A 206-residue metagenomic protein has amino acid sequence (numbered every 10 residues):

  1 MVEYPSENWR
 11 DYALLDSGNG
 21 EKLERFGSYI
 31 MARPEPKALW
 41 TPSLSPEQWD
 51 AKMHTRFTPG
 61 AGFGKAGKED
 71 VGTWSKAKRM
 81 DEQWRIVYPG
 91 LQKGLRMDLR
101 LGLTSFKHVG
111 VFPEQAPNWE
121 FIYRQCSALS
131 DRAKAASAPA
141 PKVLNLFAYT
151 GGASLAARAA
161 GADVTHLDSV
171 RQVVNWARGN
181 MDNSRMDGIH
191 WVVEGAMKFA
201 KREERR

Functional and structural regions predicted by a protein language model:
M1-A13: Short, Gly/Pro- and small/polar-rich lid/capping loops
R10-E24, M31-P113, E120: Non-catalytic substrate-recognition/targeting regions of SAM-dependent transferases
S28, N118, F147: Residue-level signal for inorganic ion chemistry
K93-G94, C126-A135: Short, basic, low-complexity termini and linkers enriched in Ser/Thr/Gly/Pro that act as targeting/leader peptides
P139-Y149: Conserved class I S-adenosyl-L-methionine
T150-A162: Conserved SAM-binding loop of SAM-dependent methyltransferases across substrates and taxa, primarily the Class I
D163-D168: Conserved SAM-binding motif I beta-strand of class I
V170-R206: S-adenosyl-L-methionine
